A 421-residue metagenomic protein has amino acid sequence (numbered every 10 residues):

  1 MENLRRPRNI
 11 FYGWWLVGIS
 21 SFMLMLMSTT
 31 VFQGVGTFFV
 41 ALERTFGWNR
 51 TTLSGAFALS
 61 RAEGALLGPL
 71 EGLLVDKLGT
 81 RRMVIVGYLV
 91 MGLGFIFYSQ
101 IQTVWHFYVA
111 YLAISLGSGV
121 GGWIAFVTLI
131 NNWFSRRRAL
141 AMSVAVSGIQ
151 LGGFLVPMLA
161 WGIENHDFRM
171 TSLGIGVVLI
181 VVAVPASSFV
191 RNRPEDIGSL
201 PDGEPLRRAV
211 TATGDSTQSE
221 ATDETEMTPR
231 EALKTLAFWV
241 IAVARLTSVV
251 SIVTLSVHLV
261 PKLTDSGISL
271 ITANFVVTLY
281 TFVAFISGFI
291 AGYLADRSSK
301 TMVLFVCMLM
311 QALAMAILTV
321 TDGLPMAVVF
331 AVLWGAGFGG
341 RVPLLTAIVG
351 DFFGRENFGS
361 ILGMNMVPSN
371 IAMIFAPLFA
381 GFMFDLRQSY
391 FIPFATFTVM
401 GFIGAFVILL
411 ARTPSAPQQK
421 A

Functional and structural regions predicted by a protein language model:
W15-R50, L67, E71, V156 (+1 more regions): Extracytoplasmic
M25, G94, W105-G121, M326-G339: Hydrophobic core of transmembrane alpha-helices in multi-pass small-molecule transporters, especially MFS/SLC-type
V31-F39, R230-G288, Y293: Extracytoplasmic gate region of multi-pass secondary transporters
L42, V120-F134, G340-F353: Intracellular juxtamembrane helix-capping segments at the cytosolic ends of symmetry-related transmembrane helices
A58-L73, T278-I290: Central cavity-lining transmembrane alpha-helices of secondary-active solute carriers, predominantly the Major
L67-T80, G288-S299, F384-D385: Helix-to-loop junctions at the C-terminal end of transmembrane segments in multipass secondary transporters
M83-I96, M302-A316: Structural signature of the two symmetry-related core transmembrane helices
I149-I197: Helix-loop-helix hairpin linking two adjacent transmembrane segments in secondary transporters
